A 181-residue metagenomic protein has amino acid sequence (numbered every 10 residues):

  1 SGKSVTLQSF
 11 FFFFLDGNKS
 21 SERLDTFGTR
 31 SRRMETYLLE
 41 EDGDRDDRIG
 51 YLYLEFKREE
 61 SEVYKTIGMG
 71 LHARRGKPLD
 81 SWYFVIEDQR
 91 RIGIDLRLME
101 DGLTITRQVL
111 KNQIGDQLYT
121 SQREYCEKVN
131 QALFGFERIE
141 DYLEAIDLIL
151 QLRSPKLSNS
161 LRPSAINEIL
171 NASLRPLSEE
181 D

Functional and structural regions predicted by a protein language model:
S1-Q8, T66-G76, F136-L157: Solvent-exposed, charged interface segments at domain starts and junctions
S1-T29: Phosphate-binding glycine-rich loops of NTP-binding sites
V5, D47, Y64, L161-E168: Charged, alpha-helix-enriched surfaces in structured cytosolic catalytic cores of large nucleotide-utilizing machines
L15, K57, R175: Residue-level marker of positions within ordered structural domains that often coincide with functionally constrained
N18-R23, S61-T66, K77-L79, S178-D181: Short, solvent-exposed secondary-structure capping/transition elements
L24, L39-D42, K156-S160: A short, ordered amphipathic alpha-helix with a cationic face
G28-G135: Nucleotide-state sensing region of NTPase/ATPase domains
T104, Q108-D181: Extended, Lys/Glu-rich alpha-helical coiled-coil stalks
